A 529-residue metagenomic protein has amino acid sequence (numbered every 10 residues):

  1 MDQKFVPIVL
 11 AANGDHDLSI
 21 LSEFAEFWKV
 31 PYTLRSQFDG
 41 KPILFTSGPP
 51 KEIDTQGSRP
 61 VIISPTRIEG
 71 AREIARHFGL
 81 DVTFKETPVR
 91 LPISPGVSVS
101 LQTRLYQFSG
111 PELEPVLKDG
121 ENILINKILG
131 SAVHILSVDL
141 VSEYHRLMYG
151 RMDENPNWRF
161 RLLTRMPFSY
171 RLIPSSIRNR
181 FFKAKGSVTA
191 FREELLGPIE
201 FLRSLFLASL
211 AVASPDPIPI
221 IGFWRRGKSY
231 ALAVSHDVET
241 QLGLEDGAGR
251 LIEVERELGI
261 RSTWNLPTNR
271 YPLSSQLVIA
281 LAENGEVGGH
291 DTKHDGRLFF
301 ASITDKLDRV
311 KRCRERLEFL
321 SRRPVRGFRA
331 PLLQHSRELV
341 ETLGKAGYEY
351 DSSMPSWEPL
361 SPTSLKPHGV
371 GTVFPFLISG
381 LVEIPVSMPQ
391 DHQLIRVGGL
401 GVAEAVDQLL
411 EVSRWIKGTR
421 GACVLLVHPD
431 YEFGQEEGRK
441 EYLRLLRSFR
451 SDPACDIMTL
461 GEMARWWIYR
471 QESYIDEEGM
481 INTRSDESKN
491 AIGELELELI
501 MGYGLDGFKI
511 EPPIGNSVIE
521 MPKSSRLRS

Functional and structural regions predicted by a protein language model:
M1-T263, N269-L273, R337, A346 (+1 more regions): Terminal accessory/targeting
S229-L232, L242, I252-E341, K345-L365 (+2 more regions): Metal-dependent polysaccharide deacetylase catalytic core of the NodB/CE4 family, i.e., the active-site-bearing domain
H368-G371: Short, conserved micro-motifs composed of acidic
F374-P375: Low-complexity, Gly/Ser/Thr/Pro- and Asn/Asp-enriched, turn/coil-prone segments that serve as flexible N-terminal
